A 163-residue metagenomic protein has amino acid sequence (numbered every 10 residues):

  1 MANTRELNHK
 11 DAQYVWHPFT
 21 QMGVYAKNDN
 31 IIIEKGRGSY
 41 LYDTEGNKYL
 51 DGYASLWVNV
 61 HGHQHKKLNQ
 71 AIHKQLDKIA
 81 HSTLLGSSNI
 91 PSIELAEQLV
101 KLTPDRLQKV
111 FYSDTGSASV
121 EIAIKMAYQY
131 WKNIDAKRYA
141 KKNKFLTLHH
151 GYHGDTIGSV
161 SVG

Functional and structural regions predicted by a protein language model:
M1-R37, A54, K78, P91-S92: Active-site-adjacent loop/helix segments that line or gate small-molecule/cofactor pockets in enzymes
N3-A12, D77-Y112: Cysteine/selenocysteine-centered motifs that mediate thiol-based redox chemistry or coordinate metal-sulfur cofactors
V15-Q21, D29, W57, Q64 (+4 more regions): Glycine-rich, flexible loop/turn motifs
I32-Y40, V58-K74, L85-E97: A structural motif shared across PLP-dependent enzymes of the aminotransferase-like
D43: Acidic surface patches and DE-rich sequence motifs
Y49-L50: Generic structural signal for well-ordered beta-strand positions
E97-G163: PLP-dependent aspartate aminotransferase-fold enzymes
